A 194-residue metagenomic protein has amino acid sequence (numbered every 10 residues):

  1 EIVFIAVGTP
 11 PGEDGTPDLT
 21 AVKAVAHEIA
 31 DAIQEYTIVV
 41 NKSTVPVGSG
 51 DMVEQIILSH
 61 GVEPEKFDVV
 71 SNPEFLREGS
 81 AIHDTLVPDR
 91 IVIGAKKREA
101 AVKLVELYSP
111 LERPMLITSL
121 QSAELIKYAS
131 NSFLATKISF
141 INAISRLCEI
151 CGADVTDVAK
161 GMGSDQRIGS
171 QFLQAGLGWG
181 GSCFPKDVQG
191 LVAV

Functional and structural regions predicted by a protein language model:
E1-V194: Structural/interface elements that position substrates and couple domains in central-metabolism enzymes
